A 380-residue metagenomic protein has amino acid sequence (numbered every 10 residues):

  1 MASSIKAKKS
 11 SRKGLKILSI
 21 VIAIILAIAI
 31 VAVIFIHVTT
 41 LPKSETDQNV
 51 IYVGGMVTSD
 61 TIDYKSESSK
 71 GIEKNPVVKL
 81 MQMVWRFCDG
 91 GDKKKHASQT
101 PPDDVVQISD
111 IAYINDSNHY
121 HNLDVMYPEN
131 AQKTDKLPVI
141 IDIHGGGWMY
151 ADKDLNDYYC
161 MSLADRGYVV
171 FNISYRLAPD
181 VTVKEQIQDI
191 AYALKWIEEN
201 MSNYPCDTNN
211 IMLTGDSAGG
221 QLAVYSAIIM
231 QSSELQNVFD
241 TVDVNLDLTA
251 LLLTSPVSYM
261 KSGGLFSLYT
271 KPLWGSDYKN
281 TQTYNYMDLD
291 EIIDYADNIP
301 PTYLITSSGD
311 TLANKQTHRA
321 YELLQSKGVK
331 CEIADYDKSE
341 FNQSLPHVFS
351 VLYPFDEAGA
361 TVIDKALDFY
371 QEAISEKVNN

Functional and structural regions predicted by a protein language model:
M1-K16: N-terminal Lys/Arg-rich, disordered targeting/topogenic segments
G14, L18-N380: Alpha/beta-hydrolase superfamily serine-hydrolase fold, recognizing
